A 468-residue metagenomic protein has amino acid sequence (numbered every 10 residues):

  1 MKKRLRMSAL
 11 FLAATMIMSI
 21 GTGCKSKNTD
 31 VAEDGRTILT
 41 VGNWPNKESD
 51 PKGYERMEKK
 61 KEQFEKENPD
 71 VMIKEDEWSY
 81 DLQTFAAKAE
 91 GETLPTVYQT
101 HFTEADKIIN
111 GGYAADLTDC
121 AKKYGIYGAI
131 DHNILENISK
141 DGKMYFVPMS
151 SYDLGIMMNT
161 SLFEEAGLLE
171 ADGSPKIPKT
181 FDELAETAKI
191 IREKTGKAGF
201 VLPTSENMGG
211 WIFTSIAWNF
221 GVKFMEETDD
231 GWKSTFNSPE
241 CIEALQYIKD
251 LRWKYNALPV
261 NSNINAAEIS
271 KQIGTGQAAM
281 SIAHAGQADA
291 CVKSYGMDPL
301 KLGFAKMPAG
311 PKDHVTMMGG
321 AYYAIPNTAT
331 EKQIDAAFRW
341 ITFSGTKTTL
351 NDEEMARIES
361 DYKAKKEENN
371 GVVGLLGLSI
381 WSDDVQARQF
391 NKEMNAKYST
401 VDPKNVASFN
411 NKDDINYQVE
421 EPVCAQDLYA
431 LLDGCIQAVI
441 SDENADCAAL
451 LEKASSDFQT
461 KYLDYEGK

Functional and structural regions predicted by a protein language model:
K2-G111, K122-Y124, E170, K332 (+5 more regions): Conserved N-terminal structural module of periplasmic/extracytoplasmic solute-binding proteins
D76-F85, K179-E183, V260-T275: Short helix-initiation/N-cap motifs at beta->coil->alpha
T96-Q99, A279-H284: Paired acidic/hydrophobic, glycine-rich loop segments that form the ligand-binding mouth/hinge of periplasmic-binding
H101-G155, E164, K179-T187, I212 (+2 more regions): Hinge/lid segment of periplasmic solute-binding proteins
A115-I130, G173-I177, V222-E243, K293-G296 (+1 more regions): Short, solvent-exposed loop/beta-turn-alpha elements that line the ligand-binding surface or hinge of extracytoplasmic
K140-S150, L154, D182-K233, A278: Extracytoplasmic/periplasmic solute-binding protein
A185-I190, D230-S262, G303, M307: Glycine-centered hinge/linker elements that transmit conformational signals in sensory and ligand-binding systems
Q287-D298, K312-M317, A324-A430: C-terminal lobe and pocket-closing loops of periplasmic/extracytoplasmic Venus-flytrap solute-binding proteins
